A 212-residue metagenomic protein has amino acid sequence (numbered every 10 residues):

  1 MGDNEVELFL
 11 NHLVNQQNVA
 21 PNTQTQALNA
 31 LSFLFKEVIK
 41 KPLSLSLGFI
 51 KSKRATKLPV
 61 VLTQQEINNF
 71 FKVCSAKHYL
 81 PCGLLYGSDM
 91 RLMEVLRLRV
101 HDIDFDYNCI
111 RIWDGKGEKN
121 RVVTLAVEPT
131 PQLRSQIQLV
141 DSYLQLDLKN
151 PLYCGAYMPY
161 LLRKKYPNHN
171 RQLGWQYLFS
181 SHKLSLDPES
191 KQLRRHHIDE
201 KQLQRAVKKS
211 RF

Functional and structural regions predicted by a protein language model:
M1-F212: Conserved catalytic core of the tyrosine transesterase superfamily
